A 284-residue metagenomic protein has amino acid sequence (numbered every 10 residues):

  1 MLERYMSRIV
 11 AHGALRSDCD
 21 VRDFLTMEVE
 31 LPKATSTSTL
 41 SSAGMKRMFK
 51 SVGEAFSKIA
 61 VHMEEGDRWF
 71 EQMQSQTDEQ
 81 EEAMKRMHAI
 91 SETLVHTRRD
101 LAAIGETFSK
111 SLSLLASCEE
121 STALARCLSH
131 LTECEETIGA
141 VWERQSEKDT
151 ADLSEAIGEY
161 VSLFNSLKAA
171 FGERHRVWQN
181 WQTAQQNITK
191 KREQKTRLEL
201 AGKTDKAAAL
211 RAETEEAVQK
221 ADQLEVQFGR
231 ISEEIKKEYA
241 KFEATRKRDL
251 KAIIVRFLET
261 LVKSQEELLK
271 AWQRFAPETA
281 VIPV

Functional and structural regions predicted by a protein language model:
M1-G66: Domain-level detector for trafficking modules
M45-V281: C-terminal, extended alpha-helical scaffolding domains
